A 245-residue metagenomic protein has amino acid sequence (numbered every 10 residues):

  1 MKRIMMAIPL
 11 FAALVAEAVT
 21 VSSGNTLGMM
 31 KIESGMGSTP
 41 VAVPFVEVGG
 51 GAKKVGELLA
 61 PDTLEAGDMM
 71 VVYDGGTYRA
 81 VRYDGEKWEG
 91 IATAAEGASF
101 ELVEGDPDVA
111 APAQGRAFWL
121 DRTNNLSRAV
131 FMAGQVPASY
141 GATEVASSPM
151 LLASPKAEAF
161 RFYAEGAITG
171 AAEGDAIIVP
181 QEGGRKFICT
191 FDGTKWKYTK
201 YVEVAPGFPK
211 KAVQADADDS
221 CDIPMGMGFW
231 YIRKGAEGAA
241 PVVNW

Functional and structural regions predicted by a protein language model:
M1-I4: Positively charged n-region of N-terminal signal peptides that target proteins for export
M6-P9, G24-N25: Short helix-onset patch at the extreme N-terminus, typifying the N->h transition of secretory signal peptides
P9-A18: Hydrophobic h-region of N-terminal signal peptides that target proteins for export in Gram-negative bacteria
L10, P44, V72, T77 (+6 more regions): Intrinsic disorder/low-structure terminal segments
E17-A66, P107-G174, E182, C221-W245: A short, polar beta-strand/turn micro-motif
E65, V71-A92, N125-G134, I178-E203 (+2 more regions): Extended intrinsically disordered, low-complexity coil regions enriched in Ser, Thr, Gly, Ala and often Pro
T77-Q114, K186-M225: A cross-kingdom feature marking solvent-exposed beta-strand/loop segments within repeated, beta-rich binding/scaffold
